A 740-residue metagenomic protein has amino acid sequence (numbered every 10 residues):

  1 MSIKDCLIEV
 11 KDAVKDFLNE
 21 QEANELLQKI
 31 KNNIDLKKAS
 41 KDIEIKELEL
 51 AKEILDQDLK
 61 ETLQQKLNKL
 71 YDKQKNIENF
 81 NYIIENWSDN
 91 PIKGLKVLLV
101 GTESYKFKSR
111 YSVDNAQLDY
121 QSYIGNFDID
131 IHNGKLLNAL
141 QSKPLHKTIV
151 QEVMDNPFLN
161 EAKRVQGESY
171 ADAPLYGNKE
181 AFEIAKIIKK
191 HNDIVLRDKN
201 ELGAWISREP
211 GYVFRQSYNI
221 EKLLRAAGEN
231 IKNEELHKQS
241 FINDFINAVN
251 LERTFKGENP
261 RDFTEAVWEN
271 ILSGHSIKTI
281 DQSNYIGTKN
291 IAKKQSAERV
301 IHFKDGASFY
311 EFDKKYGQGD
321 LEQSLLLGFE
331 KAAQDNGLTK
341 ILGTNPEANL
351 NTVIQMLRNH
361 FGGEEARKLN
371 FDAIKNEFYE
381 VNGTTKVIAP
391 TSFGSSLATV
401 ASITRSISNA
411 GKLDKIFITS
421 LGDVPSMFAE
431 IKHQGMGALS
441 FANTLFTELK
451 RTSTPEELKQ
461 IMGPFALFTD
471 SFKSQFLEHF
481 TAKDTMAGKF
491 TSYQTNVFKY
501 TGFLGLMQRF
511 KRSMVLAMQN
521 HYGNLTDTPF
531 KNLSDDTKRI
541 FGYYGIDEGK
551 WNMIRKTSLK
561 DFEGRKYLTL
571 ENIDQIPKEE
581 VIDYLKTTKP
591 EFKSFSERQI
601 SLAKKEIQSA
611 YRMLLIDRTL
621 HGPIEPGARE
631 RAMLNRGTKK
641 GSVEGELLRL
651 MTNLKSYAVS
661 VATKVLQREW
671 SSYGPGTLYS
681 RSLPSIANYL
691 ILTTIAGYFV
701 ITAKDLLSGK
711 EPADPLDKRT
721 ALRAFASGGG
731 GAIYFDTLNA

Functional and structural regions predicted by a protein language model:
S2-I194, R208, F214, I220-K222 (+1 more regions): Low-complexity, small/polar and acidic-rich linker and loop segments
A39, R253, P260, T264-D281: Charged (Asp/Glu and Lys/Arg) segments that form or flank catalytic channels of large polymer- and nucleotide-handling
K147-T254, E258, V424-A429, K459-A466 (+3 more regions): Structured, mid-chain assembly/scaffold modules that mediate subunit interfaces within large macromolecular complexes
A173-Y176, I271, H275, D281-F309 (+1 more regions): Short linear interaction motifs
D198-R215, N259-V267, Q282-I286, G343-V353 (+1 more regions): Short glycine-rich, low-complexity/disordered patches
S217-N230, S273-N336, K340, N351: Short alpha-helical interface patches
D305-I418, G422-L722: Hydrophobic, often aromatic-rich secondary-structure segments at membrane interfaces
R719-N739: Hydrophobic, membrane-inserting alpha-helical segments
